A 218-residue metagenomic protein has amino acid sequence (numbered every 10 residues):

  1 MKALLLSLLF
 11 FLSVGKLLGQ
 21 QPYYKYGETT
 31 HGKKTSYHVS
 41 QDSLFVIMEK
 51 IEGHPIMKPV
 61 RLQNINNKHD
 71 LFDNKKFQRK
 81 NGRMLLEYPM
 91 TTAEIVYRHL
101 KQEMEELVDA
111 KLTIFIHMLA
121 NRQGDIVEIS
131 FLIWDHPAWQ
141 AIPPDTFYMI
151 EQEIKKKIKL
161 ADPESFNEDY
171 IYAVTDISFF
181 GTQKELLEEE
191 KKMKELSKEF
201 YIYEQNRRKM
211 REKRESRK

Functional and structural regions predicted by a protein language model:
M1-Y26, K218: Bacterial Sec-dependent N-terminal signal peptides
Q20-K218: Charge-biased low-complexity segments
